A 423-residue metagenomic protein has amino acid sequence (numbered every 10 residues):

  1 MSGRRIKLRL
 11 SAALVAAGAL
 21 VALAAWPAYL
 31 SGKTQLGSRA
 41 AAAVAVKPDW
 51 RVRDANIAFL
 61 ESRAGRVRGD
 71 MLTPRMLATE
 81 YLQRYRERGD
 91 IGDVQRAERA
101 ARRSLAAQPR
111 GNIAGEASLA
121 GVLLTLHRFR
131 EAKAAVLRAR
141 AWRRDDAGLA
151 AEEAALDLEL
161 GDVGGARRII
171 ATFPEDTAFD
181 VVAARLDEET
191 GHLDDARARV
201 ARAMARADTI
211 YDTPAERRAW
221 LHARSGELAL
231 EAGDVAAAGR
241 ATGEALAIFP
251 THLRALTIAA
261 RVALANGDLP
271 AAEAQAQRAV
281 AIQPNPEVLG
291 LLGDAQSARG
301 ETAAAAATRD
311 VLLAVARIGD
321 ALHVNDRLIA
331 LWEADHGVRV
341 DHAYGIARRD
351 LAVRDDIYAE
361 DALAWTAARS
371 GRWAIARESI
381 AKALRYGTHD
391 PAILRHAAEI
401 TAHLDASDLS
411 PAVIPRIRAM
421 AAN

Functional and structural regions predicted by a protein language model:
R9-L10, G18-A114, T125, A134 (+1 more regions): N-terminal leader/linker segments that initiate helical-solenoid repeat arrays
R53, E87, I91-V94, F129 (+8 more regions): TPR-repeat structural position
R63, R103-S104, R138-A139, I169-F173 (+7 more regions): Canonical positions in the second alpha-helix
M71, Q108-G115, W142-A150, P174-V182 (+6 more regions): Generic helix N-cap/helix-start motif at coil->alpha-helix transitions
T79, Q83-R86, G121, A155 (+7 more regions): Residue-level recognition of tetratricopeptide repeat
R84, R88-I91, L126, L160 (+7 more regions): Structural motif corresponding to the intra-repeat A-B loop/turn of tetratricopeptide repeats
N112, S118-G121, R217-W220, L313-R385: Alpha-helical adaptor scaffolds
